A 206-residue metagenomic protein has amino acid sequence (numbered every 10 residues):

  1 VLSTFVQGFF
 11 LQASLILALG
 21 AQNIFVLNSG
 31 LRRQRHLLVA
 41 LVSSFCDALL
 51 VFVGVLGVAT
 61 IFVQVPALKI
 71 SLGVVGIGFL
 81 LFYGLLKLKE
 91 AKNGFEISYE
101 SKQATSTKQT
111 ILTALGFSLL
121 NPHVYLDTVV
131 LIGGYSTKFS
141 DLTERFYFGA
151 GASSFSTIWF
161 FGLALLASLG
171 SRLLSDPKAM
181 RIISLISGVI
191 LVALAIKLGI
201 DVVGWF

Functional and structural regions predicted by a protein language model:
L2-I70, V129-Y147: Juxtamembrane transmembrane-helix termini in multi-pass membrane transport proteins
Q7-L11, V42, L112-F117, G151 (+1 more regions): Alpha-helical transmembrane segments of MFS and MFS-like solute carriers/permeases
F9, A13, L17, A48 (+4 more regions): Hydrophobic/aromatic residues within the transmembrane alpha-helices of Major Facilitator Superfamily
Q34-T110, L166-L169, I186-V189, I196: Membrane helix-loop-helix hairpins that form the core translocation module of multi-pass transporters
T107-T128: Selected transmembrane alpha-helices and immediately adjacent juxtamembrane segments of polytopic inner-membrane
I196-F206: Juxtamembrane boundary at the C-terminal end of a transmembrane helix
